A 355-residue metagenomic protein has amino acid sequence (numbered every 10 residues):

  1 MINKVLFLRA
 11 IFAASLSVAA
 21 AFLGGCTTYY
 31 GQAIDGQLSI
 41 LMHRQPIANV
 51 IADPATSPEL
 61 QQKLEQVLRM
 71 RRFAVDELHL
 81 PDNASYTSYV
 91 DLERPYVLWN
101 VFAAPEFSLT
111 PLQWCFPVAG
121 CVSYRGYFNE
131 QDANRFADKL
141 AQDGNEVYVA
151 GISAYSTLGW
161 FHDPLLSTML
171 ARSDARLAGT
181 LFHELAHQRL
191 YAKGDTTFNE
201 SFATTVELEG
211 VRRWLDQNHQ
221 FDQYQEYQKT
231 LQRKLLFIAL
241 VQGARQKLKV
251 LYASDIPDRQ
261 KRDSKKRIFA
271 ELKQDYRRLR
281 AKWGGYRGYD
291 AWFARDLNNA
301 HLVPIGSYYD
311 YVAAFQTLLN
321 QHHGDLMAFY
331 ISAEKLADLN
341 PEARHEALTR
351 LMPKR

Functional and structural regions predicted by a protein language model:
I2-S15: Bacterial N-terminal signal peptides that target proteins for export
A20-L23: Bacterial Sec-type N-terminal signal peptides, specifically the leucine/valine-rich hydrophobic h-region
G31-E59: Post-signal peptide N-terminal segment of mature Sec-exported envelope proteins
H43, L60-Q66, M70, D132-F136 (+10 more regions): Stable alpha-helical elements in mature extracytoplasmic
A48-E77: Post-signal-peptide N-terminal segment of Sec-exported extracytoplasmic proteins
M70-K234, Q246: Acidic/His-rich structured neighborhood in mature extracellular/periplasmic domains
A239-R355: Pan-zinc metallopeptidase signature
